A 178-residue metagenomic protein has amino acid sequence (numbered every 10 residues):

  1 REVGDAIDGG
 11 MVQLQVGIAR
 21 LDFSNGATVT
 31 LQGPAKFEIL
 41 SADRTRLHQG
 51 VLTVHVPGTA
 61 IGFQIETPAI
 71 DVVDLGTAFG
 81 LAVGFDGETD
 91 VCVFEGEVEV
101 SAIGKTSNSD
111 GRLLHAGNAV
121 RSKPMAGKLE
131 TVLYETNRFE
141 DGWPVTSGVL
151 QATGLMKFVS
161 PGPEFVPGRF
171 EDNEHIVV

Functional and structural regions predicted by a protein language model:
R1-V120, P124-A126: Flexible, surface-exposed loop/linker segments and immediately adjacent secondary-structure boundaries
G76, S101, N137, G142-W143 (+2 more regions): Intrinsically disordered, low-complexity regions of eukaryotic proteins
H115, Y134, R138, P161 (+1 more regions): Intrinsic disorder/low-complexity signature
K123-G154: Pro/Ala/Gly-rich low-complexity, hydrophilic intrinsically disordered segments
V145-V178: Extracellular glycan-recognition surfaces and repeat-rich motifs
